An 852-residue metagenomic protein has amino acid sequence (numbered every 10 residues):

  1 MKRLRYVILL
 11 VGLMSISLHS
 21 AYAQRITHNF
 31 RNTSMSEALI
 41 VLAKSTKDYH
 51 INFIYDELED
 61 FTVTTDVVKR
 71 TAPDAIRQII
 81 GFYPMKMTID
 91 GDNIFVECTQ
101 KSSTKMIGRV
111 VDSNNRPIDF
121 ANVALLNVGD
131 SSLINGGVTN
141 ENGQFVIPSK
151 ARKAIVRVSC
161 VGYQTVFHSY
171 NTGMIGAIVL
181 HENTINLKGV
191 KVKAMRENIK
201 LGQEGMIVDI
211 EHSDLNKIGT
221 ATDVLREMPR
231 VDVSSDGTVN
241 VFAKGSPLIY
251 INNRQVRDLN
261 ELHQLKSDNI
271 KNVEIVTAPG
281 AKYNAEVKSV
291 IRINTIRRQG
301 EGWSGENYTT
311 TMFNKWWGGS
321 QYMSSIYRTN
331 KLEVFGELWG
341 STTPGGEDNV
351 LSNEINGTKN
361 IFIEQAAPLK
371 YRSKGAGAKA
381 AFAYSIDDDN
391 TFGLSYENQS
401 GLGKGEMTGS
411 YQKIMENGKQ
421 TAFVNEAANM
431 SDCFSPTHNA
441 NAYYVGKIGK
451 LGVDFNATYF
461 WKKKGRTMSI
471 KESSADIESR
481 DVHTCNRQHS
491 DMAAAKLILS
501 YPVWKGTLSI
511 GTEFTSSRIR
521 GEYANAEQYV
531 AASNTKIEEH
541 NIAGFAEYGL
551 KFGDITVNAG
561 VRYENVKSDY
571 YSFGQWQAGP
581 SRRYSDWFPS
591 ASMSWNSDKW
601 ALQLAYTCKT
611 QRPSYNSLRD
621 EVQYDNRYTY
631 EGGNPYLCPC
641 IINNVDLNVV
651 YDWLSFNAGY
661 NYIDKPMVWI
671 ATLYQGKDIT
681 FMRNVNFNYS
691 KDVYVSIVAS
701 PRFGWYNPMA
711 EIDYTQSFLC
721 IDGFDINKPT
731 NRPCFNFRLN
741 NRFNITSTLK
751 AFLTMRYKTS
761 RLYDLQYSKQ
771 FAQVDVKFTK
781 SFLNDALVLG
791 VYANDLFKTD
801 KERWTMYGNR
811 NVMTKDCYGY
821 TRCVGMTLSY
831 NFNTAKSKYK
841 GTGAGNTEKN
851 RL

Functional and structural regions predicted by a protein language model:
H19-S102, S131-G136, R196-G202, D236-L248: N-terminal export/assembly leaders
L39, S45-T46, Y83, I89-S103 (+7 more regions): Short, acidic, small-residue-rich periplasmic hinge/interaction motif at the N-terminus of Gram-negative outer-membrane
I94-T99, G173-H181, G189, A221-V224 (+5 more regions): N-terminal periplasmic accessory domains that precede and gate Gram-negative outer-membrane beta-barrel machines
V146-P148, A221, E227, R254-G280 (+1 more regions): Short acidic/polar hinge/loop motifs at secondary-structure boundaries that mediate gating or recognition
N294-T309, D348, S352, E364 (+8 more regions): Surface-exposed extracellular loop regions of Gram-negative outer-membrane beta-barrel proteins
G377-G403, A427-S572, N596, W600-A601 (+3 more regions): Face-selective signature of the C-terminal outer-membrane beta-barrel domain
C433, K536-E539, G579-R582, T610-D664 (+2 more regions): Outer-membrane beta-barrel signature, preferentially recognizing the C-terminal barrel domain of Gram-negative
M492-K496, A543, G632, C638 (+3 more regions): Outer membrane beta-barrel strand-and-loop segments of large Gram-negative receptors, especially TonB-dependent
